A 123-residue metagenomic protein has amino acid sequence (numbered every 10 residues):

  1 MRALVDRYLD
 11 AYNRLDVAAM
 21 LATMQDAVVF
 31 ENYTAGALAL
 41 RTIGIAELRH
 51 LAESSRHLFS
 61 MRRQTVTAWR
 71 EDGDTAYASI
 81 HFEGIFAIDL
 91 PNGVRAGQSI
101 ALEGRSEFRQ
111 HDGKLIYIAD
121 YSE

Functional and structural regions predicted by a protein language model:
M1-D16: Short, aromatic-enriched amphipathic alpha-helices that serve as compact interaction elements
R2, V17-A19, Q25-G73: A solvent-exposed, acidic/Ser-Thr-rich amphipathic alpha-helical stretch
Y8, M20, V28, G44 (+3 more regions): Hydrophobic pocket/interface hotspot
D16, V29-F30, I118, S122-E123: Poly-acidic low-complexity segments
R49, E53-E123: A beta-strand edge to alpha-helix "cap/lid" segment located at domain peripheries
